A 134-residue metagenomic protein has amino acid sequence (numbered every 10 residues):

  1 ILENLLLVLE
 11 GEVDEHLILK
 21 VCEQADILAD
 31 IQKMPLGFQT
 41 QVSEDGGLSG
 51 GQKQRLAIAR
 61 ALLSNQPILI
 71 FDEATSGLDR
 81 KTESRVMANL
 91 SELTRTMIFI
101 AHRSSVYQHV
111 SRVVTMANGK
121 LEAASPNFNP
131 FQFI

Functional and structural regions predicted by a protein language model:
I1-L6, V21-A25, Q39-I134: ABC-family ATPase nucleotide-binding domain "signature/switch" substructure
L5-E15: ABC-type ATPase nucleotide-binding domains, specifically the catalytic core motifs of the NBD
L9-G11, P35, L90: Flexible interhelical turns and helix-capping residues at alpha-helix boundaries within structured domains
E10, I31, D45-G47: Short basic coil micro-motifs at the edges of alpha-helical modules that engage polyanionic partners
E15-L36: Conserved ABC ATPase "signature" region
